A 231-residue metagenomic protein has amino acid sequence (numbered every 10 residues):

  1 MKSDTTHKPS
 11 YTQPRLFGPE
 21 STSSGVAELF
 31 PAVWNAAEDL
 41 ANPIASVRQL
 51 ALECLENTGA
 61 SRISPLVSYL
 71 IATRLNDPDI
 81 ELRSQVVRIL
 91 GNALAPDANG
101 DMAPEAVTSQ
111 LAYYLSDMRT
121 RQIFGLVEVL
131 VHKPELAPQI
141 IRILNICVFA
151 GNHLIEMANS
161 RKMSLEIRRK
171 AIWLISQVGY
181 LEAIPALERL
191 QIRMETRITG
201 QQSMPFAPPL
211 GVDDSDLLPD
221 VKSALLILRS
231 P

Functional and structural regions predicted by a protein language model:
K2-N42: N-terminal "cap/leader" segments of large eukaryotic alpha-helical scaffolds
T6-F17, A41-A51, A98-A103, V127-K133: HEAT-repeat alpha-solenoid elements in large eukaryotic scaffold proteins
A27-D39, S61-N76, A95-E128, C147-N159 (+2 more regions): Amphipathic alpha-helical scaffolding segments comprising HEAT/armadillo-like alpha-solenoid repeats
P43-I44, P78-D79, R119, K133 (+3 more regions): Short inter-helical turns and helix N-cap capping residues of alpha-solenoid HEAT/ARM repeat scaffolds
S46-N57, Y69-A72, S84-N92: Non-membrane alpha-helical segments in proteins
T199-P231: Eukaryotic acidic, Ser/Thr-rich intrinsically disordered low-complexity regions
